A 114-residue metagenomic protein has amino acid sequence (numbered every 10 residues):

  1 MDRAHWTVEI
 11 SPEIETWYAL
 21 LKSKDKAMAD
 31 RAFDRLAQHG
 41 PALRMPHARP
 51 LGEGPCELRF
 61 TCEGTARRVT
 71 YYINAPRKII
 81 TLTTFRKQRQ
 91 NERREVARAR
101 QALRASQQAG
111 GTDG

Functional and structural regions predicted by a protein language model:
M1-A66, A75-I79, F85-G114: Basic, Lys/Arg-enriched alpha-helical interface segments
